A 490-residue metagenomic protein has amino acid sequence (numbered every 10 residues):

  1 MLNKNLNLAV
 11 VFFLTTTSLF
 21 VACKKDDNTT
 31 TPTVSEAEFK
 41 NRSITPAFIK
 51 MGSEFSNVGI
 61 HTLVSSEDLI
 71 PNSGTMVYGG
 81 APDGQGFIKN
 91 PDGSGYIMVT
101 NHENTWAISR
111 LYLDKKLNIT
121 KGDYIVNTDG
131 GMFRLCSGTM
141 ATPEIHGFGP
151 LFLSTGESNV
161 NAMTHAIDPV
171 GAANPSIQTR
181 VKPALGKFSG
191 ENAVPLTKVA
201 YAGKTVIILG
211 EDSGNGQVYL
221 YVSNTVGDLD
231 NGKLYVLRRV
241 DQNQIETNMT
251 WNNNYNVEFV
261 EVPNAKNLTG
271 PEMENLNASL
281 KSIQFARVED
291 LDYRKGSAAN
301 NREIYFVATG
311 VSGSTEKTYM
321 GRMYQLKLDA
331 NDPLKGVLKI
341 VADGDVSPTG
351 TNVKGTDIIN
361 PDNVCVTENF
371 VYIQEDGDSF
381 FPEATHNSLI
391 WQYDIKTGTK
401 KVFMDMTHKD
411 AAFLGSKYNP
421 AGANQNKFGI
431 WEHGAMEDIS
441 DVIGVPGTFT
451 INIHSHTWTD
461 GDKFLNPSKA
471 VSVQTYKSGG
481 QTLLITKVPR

Functional and structural regions predicted by a protein language model:
M1-V10: Bacterial N-terminal signal peptides that target proteins for export
T16: Short, surface-exposed linear motifs at loops/turns and structural transition points
L19-A22: C-terminal motif of bacterial Sec signal peptides marking the signal peptidase cleavage site
K24-R490: Sequence/structural signature of beta-propeller domains
